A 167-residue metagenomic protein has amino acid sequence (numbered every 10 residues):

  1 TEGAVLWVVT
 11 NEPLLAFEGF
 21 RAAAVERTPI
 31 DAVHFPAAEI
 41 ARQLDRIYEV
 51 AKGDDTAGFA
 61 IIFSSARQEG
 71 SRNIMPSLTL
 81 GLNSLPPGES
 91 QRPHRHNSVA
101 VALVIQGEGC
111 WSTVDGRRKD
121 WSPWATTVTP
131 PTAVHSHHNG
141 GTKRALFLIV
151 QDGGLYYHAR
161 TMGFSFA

Functional and structural regions predicted by a protein language model:
T1, R95, V99-P123, T161: A short beta-strand-loop-beta hairpin characteristic of the jelly-roll/cupin
T1-E12, V114, D120-G141, V150-D152: Conserved metal-binding segment of the jelly-roll/cupin
W7, G81-N83, A102, L148: Conserved hydrophobic/aromatic positions in well-ordered beta-strands
A16-G81, G163-A167: A short, N-terminal "cap"/entry segment at the start of jelly-roll beta-barrel domains of the cupin/DSBH fold
E18, N139, A159: Short glycine-/acidic-enriched loop or helix-start segments at secondary-structure transitions that form or flank
R72-T79, P86-A100, G116: A short beta-loop-beta micro-motif enriched in histidine and acidic residues
N83, G153-H158, M162-F166: Non-heme Fe(II)/2-oxoglutarate
R144-A145: Ligand-binding pocket scaffold of soluble enzyme catalytic domains
